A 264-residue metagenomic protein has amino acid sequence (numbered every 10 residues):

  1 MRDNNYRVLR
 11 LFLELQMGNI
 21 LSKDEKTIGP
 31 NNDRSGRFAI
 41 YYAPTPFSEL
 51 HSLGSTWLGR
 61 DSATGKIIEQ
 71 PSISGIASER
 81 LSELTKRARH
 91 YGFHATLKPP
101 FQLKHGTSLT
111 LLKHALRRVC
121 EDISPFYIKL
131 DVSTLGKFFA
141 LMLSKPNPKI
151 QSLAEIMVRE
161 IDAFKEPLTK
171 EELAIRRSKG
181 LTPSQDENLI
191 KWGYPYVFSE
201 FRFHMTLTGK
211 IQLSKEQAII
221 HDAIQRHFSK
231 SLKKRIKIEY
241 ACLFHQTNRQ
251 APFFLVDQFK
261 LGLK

Functional and structural regions predicted by a protein language model:
D3-Y6: Intrinsic-disorder-associated, low-complexity terminal segments enriched in Asp/Asn/His/Tyr and depleted of Lys/Arg
G18-S133, P148, S152-L232, N248-K264: Basic, often amphipathic N-terminal segments
F228, K237-Q246: Low-complexity, intrinsically disordered Gly/Pro/Thr-rich segments
